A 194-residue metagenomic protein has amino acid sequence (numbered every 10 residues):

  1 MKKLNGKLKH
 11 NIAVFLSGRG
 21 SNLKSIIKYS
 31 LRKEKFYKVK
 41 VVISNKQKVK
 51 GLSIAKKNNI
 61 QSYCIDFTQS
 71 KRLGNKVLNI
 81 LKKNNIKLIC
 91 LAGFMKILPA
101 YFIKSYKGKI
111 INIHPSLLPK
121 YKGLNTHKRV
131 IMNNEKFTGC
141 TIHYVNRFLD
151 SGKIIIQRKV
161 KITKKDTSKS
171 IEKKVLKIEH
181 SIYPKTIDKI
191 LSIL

Functional and structural regions predicted by a protein language model:
M1-L194: One-carbon transfer enzymes
